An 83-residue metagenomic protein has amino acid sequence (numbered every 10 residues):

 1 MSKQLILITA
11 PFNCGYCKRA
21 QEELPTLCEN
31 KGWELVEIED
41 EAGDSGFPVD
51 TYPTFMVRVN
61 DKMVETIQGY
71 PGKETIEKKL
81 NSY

Functional and structural regions predicted by a protein language model:
M1-C28: Local sequence-structure signature of Cys/Sec-based thiol-disulfide redox active-site neighborhoods
M1-L5, D40, D44-S45: A short beta-strand-turn-helix
L24-T26, G43-G46: Short, flexible, glycine/charge-rich loop motifs used to bind or transfer phosphoryl groups or to couple energy/partner
E34-E39: General small-molecule cofactor/ligand-binding pocket signal
S45-P48, K79: Short amphipathic alpha-helix with an adjacent loop that forms part of the alpha/beta core around
F47-V57: Structural micro-motif
M56-Y83: Non-catalytic, surface beta->alpha helical segment in thiol-disulfide oxidoreductase systems
